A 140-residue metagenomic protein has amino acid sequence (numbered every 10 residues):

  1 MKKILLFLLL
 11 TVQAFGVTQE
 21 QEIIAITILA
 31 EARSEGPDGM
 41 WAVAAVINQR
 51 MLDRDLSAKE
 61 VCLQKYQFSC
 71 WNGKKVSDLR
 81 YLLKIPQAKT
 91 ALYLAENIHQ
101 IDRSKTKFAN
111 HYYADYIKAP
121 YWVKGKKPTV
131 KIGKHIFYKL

Functional and structural regions predicted by a protein language model:
K3-Q13: Sec-dependent N-terminal signal peptides
V17-L140: Bacterial extracytoplasmic/cell-wall-associated proteins, especially those involved in peptidoglycan
